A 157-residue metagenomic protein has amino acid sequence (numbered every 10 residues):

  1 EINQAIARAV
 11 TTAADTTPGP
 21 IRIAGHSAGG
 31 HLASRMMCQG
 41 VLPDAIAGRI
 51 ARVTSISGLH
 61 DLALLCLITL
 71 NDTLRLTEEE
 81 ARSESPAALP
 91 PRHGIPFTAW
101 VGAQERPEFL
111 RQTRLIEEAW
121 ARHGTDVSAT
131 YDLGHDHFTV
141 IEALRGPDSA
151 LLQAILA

Functional and structural regions predicted by a protein language model:
E1-I2, L74-E78, G146-P147: Alpha-helix N-cap and loop-to-helix initiation/capping positions
I2-A5, A9, I116: A general structural detector for well-ordered alpha-helical segments in enzyme core domains, enriched
N3-Q4, A47, L110, S149: Non-membrane alpha-helical structural segments and their capping/turn regions in soluble enzymes
A7-L70: Primarily recognizes the serine-hydrolase "nucleophile elbow" in alpha/beta-hydrolase and SGNH/GDSL folds
P20, R52, P96, D126-S128: Residues at the starts of beta-strands that form the adenosine-phosphate
Q39-V41, L70-T73, L115-A119, D148: Glycine-rich, phosphate-binding/catalytic loops in enzymes
A47, A51-L67, E78-R114: The feature captures the conserved acid-bearing segment of alpha/beta-hydrolase catalytic domains
W100, L110, R114, A121-A157: C-terminal catalytic histidine-bearing segment of alpha/beta-hydrolase fold enzymes
